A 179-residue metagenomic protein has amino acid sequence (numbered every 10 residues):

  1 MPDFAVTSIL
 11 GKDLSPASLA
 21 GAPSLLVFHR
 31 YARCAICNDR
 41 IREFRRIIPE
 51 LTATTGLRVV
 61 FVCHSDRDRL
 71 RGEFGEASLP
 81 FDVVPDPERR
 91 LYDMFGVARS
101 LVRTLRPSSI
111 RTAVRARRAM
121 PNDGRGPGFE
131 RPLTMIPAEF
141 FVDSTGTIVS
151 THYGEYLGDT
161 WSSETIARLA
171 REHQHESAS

Functional and structural regions predicted by a protein language model:
M1-A17, D39: N-terminal "domain-start" segment that seeds a small globular fold
M1-P2, P23, I136-A138: Short loop/turn microsegments at loop-to-beta-strand junctions
P16-F44, R58: Short active-site neighborhood of thiol/selenol oxidoreductases, capturing the structured segment around
H29, C63, D143: Short beta-strand/turn micro-motifs composed of small residues that flank or help shape donor/cofactor-binding pockets
R40-M94: Structural microenvironment flanking redox-active thiols in thiol-disulfide oxidoreductases
D86-G158: Thiol/selenol-based redox catalytic cores and closely related redox-interacting motifs
L157-H173: A short, polar/charged loop-to-alpha-helix boundary motif
E176-S179: Cysteine/selenocysteine-centered motifs that mediate thiol-based redox chemistry or coordinate metal-sulfur cofactors
